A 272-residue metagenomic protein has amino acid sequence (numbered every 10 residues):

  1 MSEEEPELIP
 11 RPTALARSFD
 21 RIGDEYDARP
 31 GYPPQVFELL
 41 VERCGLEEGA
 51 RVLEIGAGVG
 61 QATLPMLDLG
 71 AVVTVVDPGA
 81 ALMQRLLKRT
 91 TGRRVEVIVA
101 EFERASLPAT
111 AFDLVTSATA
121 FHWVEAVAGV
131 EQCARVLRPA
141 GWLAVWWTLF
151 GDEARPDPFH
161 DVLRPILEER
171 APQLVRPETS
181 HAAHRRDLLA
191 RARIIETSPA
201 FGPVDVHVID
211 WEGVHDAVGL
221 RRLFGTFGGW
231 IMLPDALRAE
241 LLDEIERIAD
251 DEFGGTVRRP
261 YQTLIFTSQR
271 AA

Functional and structural regions predicted by a protein language model:
S2-E48: Conserved class I S-adenosyl-L-methionine
G49-A50, T110: Nucleotide donor/acceptor-binding cores
R51-L53, V59-A105: Class I SAM-dependent methyltransferase SAM/SAH-binding core
R104-L114: A short acidic, Gly/Pro-enriched loop at the edge of an enzyme's catalytic core that lines a small-molecule cofactor
D113-V127, L149: A short SAM/SAH-binding and catalytic strip from SAM-dependent methyltransferases
A128-P139: A short glycine-rich, Lys/Arg-flanked "PGG" loop and its adjoining helix->strand segment in the class I
R138-D210: Conserved catalytic/acceptor-binding region of the Class I
H184-A272: Conserved Class I S-adenosyl-L-methionine
